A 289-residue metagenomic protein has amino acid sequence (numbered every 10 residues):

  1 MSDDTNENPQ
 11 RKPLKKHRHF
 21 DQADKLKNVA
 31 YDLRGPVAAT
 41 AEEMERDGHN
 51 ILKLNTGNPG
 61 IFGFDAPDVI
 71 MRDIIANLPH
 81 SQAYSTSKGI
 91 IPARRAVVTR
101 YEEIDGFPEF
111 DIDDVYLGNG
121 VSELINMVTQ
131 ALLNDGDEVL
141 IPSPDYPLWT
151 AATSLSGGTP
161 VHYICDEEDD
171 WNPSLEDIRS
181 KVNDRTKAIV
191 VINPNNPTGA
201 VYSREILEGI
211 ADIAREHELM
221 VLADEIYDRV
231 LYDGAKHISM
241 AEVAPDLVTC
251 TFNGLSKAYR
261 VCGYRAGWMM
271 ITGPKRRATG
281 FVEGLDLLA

Functional and structural regions predicted by a protein language model:
D4, N8-G120, M127: N-terminal small-domain helix-loop-helix segment of the aminotransferase-like
D4, R11-K12, E242-A289: Conserved core segment of the aminotransferase class I/II
D47, S156, E216-H217, L247: Helix C-cap/helix->beta junction micro-motif
E109-V115, D135-E138, R185, D246-T249: Short acidic capping loops at alpha-helix termini that bridge into adjacent secondary structure
A131-T153: Conserved PLP-anchoring active-site segment centered on the Schiff-base-forming lysine
L155-V161: A short helix-loop-beta submotif of the ANL/AMP-binding
V161, D166-K236: Active-site phosphate-binding strand-loop segment of PLP-dependent enzymes
